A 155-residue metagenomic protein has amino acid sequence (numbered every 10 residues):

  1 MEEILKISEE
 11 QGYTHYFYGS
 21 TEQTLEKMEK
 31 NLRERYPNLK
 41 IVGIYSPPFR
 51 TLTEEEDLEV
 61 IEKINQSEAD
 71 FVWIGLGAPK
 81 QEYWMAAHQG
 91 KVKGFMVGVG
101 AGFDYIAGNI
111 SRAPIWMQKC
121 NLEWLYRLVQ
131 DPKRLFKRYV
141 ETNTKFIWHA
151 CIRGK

Functional and structural regions predicted by a protein language model:
M1-E56, V60, S67: Conserved beta-alpha
Y13, V92-G94: A short helix->loop->beta-strand "cap" motif at the edges of active sites that frequently abuts
E29, E82-K91: Short Gly/Thr/Asp-enriched flexible loops that form oxyanion-binding sites at enzyme active sites
E34-R35, E59-E62, G90-V92, R112-M117: Short, hinge-like loop/turn segments at secondary-structure boundaries
S46-L52, G94-Q130: Short, flexible loop segments at boundaries between secondary-structure elements
I64, E68-W73, G77-A78: Proline-aspartate-enriched helix->loop->beta-strand connector
L76-Q81, G102-F103: Short glycine-rich anion-binding loops that position phosphate/pyrophosphate groups of nucleotides and phosphorylated
R112-K155: A transmembrane-helix-recognition feature enriched in membrane-embedded lipid enzymes and envelope glyco-/phospholipid
